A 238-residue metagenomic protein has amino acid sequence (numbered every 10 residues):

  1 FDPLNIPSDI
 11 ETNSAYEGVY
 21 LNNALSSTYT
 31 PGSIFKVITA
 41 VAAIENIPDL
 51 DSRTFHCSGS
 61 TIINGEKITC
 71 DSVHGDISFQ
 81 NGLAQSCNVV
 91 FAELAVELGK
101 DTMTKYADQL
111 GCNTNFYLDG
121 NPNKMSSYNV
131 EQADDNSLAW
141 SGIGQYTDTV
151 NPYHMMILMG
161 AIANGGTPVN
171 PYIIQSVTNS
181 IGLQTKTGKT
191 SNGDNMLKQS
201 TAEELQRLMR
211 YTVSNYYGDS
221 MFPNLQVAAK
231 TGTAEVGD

Functional and structural regions predicted by a protein language model:
F1-S33, I38-D238: Beta-lactam-recognizing serine transpeptidase/beta-lactamase-like catalytic domain environment
